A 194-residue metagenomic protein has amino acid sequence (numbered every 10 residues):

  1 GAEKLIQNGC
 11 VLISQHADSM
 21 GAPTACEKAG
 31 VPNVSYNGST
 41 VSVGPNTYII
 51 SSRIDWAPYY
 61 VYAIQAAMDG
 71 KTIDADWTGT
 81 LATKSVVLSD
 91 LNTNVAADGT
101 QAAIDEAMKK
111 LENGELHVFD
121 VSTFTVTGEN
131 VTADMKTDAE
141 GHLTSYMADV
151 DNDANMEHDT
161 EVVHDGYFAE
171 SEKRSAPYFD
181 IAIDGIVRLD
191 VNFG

Functional and structural regions predicted by a protein language model:
G1-G194: A residue-level marker of the well-folded mature domains of exported/periplasmic proteins
